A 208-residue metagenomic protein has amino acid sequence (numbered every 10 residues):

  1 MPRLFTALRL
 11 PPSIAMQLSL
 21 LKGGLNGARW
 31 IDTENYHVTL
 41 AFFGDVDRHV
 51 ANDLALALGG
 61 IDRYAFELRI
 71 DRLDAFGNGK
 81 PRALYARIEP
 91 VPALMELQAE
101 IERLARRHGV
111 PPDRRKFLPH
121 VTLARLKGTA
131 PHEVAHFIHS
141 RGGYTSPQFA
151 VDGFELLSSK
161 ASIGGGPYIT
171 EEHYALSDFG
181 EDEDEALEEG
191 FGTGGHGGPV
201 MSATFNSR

Functional and structural regions predicted by a protein language model:
M1-R208: Histidine-dependent nucleotide/RNA phosphoesterase domain, centered on the 2H-phosphoesterase fold with its duplicated
